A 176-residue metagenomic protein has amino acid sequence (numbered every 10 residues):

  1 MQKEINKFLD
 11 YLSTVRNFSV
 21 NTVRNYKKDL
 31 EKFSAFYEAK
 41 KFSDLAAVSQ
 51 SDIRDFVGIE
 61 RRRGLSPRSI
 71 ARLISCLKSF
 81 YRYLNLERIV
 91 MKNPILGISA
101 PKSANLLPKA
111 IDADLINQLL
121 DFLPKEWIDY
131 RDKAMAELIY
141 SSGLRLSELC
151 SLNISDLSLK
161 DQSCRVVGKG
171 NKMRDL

Functional and structural regions predicted by a protein language model:
M1-L176: Conserved catalytic core of the tyrosine transesterase superfamily
